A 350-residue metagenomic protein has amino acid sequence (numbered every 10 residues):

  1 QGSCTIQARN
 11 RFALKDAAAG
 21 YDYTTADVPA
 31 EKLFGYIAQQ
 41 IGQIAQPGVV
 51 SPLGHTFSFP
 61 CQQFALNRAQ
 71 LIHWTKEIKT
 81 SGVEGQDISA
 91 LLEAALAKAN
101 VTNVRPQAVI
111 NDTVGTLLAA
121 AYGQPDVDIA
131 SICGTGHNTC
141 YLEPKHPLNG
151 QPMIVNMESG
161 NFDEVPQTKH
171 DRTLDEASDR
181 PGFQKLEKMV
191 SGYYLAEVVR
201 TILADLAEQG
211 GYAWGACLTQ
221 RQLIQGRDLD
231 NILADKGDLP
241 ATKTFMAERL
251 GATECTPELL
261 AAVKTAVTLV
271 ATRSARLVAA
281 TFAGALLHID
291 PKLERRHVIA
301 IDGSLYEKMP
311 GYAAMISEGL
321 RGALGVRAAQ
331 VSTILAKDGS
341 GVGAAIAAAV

Functional and structural regions predicted by a protein language model:
Q1, S58, T113-V114, I132-G136 (+2 more regions): A short acidic Gly-Thr/Ser loop motif
Q1-D22, V28-S51, A97, Y122-G123 (+1 more regions): ATP-binding/phosphotransfer module of carbohydrate and carboxylate kinases, centering on a glycine-rich
Q1-Q7, Q63, A130-E143: Gly/Thr-rich phosphate-binding beta-strand-loop-beta motif of the actin/hexokinase/Hsp70
I6-G42, V50, C61-A121, V127-I129 (+3 more regions): Glycine-rich phosphate-binding loop and adjoining helix at the ATP-binding site of ATP-dependent phosphoryl-transfer
A17-A19, S58-Q62, G136-N138, P144-H146 (+3 more regions): Conserved beta-strand elements of beta-rich interaction domains across eukaryotes, especially beta-propellers
K79-E84, R105-V114, A130-C133, K188-S191 (+2 more regions): Active-site nucleophile and cofactor-binding loops and adjacent substrate-binding regions of central metabolic enzymes
L142, H146-M189: Acidic, glycine-rich loop-and-beta core segments that form the ion-binding/anion-interacting portion of active sites
